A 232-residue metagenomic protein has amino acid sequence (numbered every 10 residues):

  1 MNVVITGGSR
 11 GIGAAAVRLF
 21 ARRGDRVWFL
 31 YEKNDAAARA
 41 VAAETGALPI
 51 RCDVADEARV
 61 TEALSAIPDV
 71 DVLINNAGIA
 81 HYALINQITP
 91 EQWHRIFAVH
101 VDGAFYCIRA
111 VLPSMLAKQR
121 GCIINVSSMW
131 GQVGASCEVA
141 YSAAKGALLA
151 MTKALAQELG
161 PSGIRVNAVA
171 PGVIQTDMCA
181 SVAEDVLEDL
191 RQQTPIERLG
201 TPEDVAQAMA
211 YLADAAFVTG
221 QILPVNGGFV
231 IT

Functional and structural regions predicted by a protein language model:
S9-R10: Conserved glycine-rich cofactor-binding loop
R23-R39: Conserved glycine-rich Rossmann-like NAD(P)H-binding loop of the short-chain dehydrogenase/reductase
L84-I85, Q92-F97, C179, L190: Substrate-binding pocket helix/loop in short-chain dehydrogenase/reductase
F105, R198-V225, V230: C-terminal substrate-recognition "lid" of short-chain dehydrogenase/reductases
I108, A144, T152: Active-site helix of classical SDR
P113, Q157-P161: Alpha-helical segment proximal to the catalytic Tyr-Lys
S128: Residue(s) in the substrate-gating loop at a strand-loop-helix junction that position the organic substrate next
